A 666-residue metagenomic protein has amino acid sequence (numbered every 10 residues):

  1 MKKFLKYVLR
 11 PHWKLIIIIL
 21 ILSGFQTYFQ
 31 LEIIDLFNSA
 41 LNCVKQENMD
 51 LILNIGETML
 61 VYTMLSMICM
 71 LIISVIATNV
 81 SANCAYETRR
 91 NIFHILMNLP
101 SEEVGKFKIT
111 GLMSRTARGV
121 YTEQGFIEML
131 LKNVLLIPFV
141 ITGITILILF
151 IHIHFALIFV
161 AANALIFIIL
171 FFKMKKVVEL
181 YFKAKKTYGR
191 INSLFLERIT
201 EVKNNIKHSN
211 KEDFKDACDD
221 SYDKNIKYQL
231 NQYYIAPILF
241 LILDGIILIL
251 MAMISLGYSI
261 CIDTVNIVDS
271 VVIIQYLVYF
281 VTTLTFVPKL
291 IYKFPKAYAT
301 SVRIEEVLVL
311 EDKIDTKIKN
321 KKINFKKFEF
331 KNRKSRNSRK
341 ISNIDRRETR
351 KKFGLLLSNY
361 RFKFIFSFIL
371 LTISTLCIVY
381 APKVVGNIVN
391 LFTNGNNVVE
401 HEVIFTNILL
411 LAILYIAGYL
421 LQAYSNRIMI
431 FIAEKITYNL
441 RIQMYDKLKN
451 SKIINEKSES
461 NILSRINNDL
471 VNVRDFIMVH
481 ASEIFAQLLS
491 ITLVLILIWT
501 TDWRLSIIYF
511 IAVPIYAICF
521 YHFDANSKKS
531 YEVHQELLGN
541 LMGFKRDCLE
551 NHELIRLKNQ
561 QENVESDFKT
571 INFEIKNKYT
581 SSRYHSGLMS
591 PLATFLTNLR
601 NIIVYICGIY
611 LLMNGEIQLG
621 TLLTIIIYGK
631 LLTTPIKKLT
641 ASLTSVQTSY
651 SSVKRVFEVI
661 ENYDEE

Functional and structural regions predicted by a protein language model:
M1-K2, E102, K106, R333-K351 (+1 more regions): Short, membrane-interfacial amphipathic segments enriched in basic
H12-I17, I52, G56, I72 (+11 more regions): Primarily residues marking transmembrane-helix entry/exit sites
W13, S101-E102, R118-I127, L131 (+18 more regions): An intracellular "coupling" helix at the cytosolic face of ABC transporter transmembrane type-1 domains
W13-I72, I76, L149-A156, D263-I267 (+5 more regions): Transmembrane helix-loop-helix hairpins at lipid-water interfaces of multipass membrane proteins, especially the type-1
F29-N38, N42, Y62-G105, I109 (+29 more regions): Juxtamembrane helix-loop junctions of ABC transporter transmembrane domains
E32-N38, L65-M70, L131-M174, L230-V278 (+7 more regions): A hydrophobic transmembrane-helix motif
N210, Y234, F280-V307, I430 (+5 more regions): Cytosolic ends of transmembrane helices, especially the final helix of ABC transmembrane type-1 domains
L308-R346, I660-E666: Primarily ABC-family ATPase nucleotide-binding module
